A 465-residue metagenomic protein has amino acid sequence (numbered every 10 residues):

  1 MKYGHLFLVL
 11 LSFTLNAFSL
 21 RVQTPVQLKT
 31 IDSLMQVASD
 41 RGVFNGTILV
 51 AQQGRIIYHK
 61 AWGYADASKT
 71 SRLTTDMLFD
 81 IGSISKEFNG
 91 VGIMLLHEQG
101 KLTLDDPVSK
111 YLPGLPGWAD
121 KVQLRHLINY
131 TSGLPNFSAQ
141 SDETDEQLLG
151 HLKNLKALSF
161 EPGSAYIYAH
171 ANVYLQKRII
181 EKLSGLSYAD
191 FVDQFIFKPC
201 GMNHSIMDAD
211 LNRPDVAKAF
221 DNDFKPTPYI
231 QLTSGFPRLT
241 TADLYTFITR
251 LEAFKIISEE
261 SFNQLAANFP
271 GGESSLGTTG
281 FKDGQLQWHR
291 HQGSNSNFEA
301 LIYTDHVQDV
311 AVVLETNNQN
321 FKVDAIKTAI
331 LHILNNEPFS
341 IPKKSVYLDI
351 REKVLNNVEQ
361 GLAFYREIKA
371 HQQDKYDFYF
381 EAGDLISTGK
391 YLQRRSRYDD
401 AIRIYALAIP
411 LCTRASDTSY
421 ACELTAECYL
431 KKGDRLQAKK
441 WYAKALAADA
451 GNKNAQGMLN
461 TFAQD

Functional and structural regions predicted by a protein language model:
Y3, S12-R72, H97-T103, N129 (+3 more regions): N-terminal leader/targeting segments and the immediately adjacent pre-domain N-terminus
Q23-K60, D190-D193, K198, K225-S387 (+2 more regions): Catalytic loop of the DD-peptidase/beta-lactamase superfamily, centered on the K-T-G motif and neighboring
S39-T47, K69-H126, F160-A169, L232-G235 (+1 more regions): Short active-site loop at a secondary-structure junction that contains or immediately precedes the catalytic residue(s)
W62, D66, A119-S296, L301: Short, surface-exposed loop or secondary-structure junction motifs that flank catalytic or metal-binding residues
G383, D417-Y420, N454: Start-of-helix register in tetratricopeptide repeats
R394, K431, T461-D465: Register position in tetratricopeptide repeats
